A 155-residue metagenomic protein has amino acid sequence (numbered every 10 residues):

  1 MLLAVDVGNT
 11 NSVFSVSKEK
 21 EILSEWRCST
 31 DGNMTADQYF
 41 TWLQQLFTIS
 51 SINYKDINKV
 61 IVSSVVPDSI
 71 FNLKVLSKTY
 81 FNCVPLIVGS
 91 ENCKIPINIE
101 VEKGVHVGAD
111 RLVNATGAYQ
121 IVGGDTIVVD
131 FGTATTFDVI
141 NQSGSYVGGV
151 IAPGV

Functional and structural regions predicted by a protein language model:
L2-D6, I61, T126-D130: Short glycine-aspartate micro-motif
L2-Q45, S143-V155: Short glycine-rich, Thr/Ser-proximal phosphate-binding strand/loop in the N-terminal lobe of ATP-dependent enzymes
F14, V62, G132: Residue-level signal for inorganic ion chemistry
G32-M34, S63-I70: Glycine-rich phosphate-binding loops at beta-strand->alpha-helix junctions
L43-K59: Phosphate/pyrophosphate-binding loops at sites that engage ATP/ADP/AMP, CoA/4′-phosphopantetheine, polyphosphate
Y54-V65, P85-L86: Short glycine-rich phosphate-binding loop at a beta-alpha junction
F71, K78, V84: Nucleotide and nucleotide-moiety/phosphate-recognizing core
C83-I87, P96-V155: Phosphate-binding/catalytic loop of phosphoryl-transfer enzymes
